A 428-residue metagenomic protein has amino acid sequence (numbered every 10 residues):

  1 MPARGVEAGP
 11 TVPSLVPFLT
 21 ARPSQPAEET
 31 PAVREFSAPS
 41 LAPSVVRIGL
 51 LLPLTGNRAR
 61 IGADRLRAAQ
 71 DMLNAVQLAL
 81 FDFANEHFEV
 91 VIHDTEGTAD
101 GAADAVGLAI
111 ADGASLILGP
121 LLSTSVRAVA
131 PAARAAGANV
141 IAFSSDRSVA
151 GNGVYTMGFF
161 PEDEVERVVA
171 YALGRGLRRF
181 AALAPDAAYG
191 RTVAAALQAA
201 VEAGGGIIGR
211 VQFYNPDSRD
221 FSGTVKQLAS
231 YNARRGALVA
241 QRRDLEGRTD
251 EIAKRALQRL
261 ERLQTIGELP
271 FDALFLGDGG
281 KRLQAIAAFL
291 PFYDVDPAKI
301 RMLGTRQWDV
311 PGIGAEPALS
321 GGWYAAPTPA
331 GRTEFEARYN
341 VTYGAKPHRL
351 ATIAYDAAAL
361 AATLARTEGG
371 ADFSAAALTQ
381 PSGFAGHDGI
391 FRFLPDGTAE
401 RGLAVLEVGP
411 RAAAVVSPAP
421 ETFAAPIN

Functional and structural regions predicted by a protein language model:
M1-N428: Extracytosolic ligand-binding ectodomains
